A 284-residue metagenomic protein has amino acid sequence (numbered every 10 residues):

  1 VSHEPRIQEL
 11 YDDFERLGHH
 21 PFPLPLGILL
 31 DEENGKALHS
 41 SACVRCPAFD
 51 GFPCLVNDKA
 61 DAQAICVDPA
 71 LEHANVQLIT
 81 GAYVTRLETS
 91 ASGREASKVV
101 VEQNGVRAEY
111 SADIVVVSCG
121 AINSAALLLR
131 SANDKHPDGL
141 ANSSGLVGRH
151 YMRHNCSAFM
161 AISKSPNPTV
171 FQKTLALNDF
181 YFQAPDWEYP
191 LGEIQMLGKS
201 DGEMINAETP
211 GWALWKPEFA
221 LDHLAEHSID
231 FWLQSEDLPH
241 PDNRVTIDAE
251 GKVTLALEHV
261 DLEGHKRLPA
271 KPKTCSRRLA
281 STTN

Functional and structural regions predicted by a protein language model:
V1-V84: Conserved redox-cofactor binding core of oxidoreductases
H3-I7, K59, Q63, G120 (+3 more regions): Generic structural signal for well-ordered, non-membrane alpha-helical segments in soluble metabolic enzymes
Y11, E15, V67-D68, L128-L129 (+2 more regions): Non-transmembrane alpha-helical segments in soluble domains of secreted/periplasmic/extracellular proteins
H19, S276-N284: An extended, acidic, His-containing surface patch that forms the Zn2+-binding/catalytic region of metallohydrolases
H19-P23, E88, H240-D242: Proline-centered turn/helix-capping motifs that create local helix->coil transitions or kinks
H39-A42, D50, Y83, N123 (+5 more regions): Glycine-rich, flexible loop/turn motifs
V56, E72-H73, A82, R86-S92 (+1 more regions): Glycine-rich loop(s) and the adjacent beta-strand/alpha-helix scaffold that form part
S144-A270, T274, T283: FAD cofactor-binding and catalytic pocket of flavoenzymes
